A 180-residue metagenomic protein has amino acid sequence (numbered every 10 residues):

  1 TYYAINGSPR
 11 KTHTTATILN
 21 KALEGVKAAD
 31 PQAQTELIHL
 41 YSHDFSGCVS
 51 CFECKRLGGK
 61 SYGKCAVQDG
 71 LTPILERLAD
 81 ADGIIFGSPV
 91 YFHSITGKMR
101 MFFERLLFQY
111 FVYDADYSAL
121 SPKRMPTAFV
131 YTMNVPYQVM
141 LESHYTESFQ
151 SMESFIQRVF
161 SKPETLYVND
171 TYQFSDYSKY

Functional and structural regions predicted by a protein language model:
T1-A115: N-terminal beta1-alpha1-beta2 submodule of the flavodoxin-like/Rossmannoid cofactor-binding fold
G7, L40, V130-N134, V168: Cofactor-binding loop segments of dinucleotide-utilizing enzymes, especially the Rossmann-like FAD- and NAD(P)+-binding
K11-T12, D44, P136, Y172-F174: Flexible, glycine-rich phosphate/dinucleotide-binding loops and adjacent beta-alpha linkers at cofactor/substrate
A29, M152-Y180: Glycine-rich phosphate/pyrophosphate-binding loop and the adjoining helix
A81-G83, V112, V135, Y172-K179: A general structural signal for short secondary-structure boundary/capping elements
G97-K98, Q138-H144, D176-S178: A short secondary-structure junction signal
F111-E164: Short, glycine-/small-residue-rich phosphate/pyrophosphate-handling segment
